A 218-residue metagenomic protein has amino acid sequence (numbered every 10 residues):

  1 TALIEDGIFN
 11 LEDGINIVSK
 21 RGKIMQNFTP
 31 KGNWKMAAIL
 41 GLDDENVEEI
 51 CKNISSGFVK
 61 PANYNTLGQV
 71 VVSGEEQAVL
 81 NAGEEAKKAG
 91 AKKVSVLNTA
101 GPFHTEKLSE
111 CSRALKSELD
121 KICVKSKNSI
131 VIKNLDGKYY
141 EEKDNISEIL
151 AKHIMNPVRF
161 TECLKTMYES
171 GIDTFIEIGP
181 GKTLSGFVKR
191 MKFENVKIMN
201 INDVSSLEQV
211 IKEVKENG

Functional and structural regions predicted by a protein language model:
T1: Conserved beta-loop-alpha segment that forms the PLP phosphate-binding cup at the N-terminus of a helix
I4-M155: Alpha/beta catalytic cores of group-transfer enzymes, especially the acyltransferase/condensing modules of polyketide
D120-G218: Acyltransferase/transacylase module recognition
